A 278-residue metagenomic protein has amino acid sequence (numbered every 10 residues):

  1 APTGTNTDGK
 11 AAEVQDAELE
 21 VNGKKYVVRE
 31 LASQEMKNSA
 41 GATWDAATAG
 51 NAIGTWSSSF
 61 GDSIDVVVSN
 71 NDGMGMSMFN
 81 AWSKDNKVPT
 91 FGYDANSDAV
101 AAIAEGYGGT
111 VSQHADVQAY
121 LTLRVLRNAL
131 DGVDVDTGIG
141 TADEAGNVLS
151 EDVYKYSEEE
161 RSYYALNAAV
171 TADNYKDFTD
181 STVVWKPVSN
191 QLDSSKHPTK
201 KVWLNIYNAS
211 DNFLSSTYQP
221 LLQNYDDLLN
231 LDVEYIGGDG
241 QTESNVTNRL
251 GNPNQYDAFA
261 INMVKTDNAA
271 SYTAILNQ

Functional and structural regions predicted by a protein language model:
A1-Q278: A residue-level marker of the well-folded mature domains of exported/periplasmic proteins
